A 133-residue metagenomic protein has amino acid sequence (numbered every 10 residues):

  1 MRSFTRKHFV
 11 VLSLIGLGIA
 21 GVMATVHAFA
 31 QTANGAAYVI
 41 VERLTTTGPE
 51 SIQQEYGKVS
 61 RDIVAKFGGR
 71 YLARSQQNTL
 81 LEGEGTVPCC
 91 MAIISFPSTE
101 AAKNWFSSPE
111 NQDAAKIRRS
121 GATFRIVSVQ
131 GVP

Functional and structural regions predicted by a protein language model:
M1, A20, A36, N111-Q112: Helix-centric, low-specificity signal for extended rod-like, repetitive segments
R2-I15: Bacterial N-terminal signal peptides that target proteins for export
H8, A101, E110-N111: Single-residue recognition of alpha-helix capping/boundary positions
I19-K103, Q130-P133: Short S/T/G/P-rich N-terminal loop/turn motif that feeds into the first structured element of a domain
E50, S108-N111: Alpha-helix boundary/capping and short turn/kink residues
G68, A115-A122: A short, aromatic/hydrophobic, helix- or strand-capping loop or linear motif that either lines the entrance/gate
K103-F106, D113-R118: Short, exposed beta-strand-loop hairpins at the edges of beta-sheets in extracellular/periplasmic proteins
R119-P133: C-terminal end-helix/capping segment
